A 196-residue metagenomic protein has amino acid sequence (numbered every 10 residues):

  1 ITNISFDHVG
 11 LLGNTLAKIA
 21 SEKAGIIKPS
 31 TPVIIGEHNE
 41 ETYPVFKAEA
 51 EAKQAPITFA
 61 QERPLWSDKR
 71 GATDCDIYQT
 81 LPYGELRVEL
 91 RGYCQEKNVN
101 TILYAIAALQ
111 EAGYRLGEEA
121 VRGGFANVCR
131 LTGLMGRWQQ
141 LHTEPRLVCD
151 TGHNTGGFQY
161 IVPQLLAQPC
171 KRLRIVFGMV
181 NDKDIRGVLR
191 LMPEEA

Functional and structural regions predicted by a protein language model:
I1-P82, V99, L103-E119: Acidic, Mg2+-coordinating active-site environments of NTP-dependent enzymes
I4-V9, K18, P82-E195: Nucleotide phosphate-binding/pyrophosphate-handling subdomain across enzymes that bind or process nucleotide phosphates
